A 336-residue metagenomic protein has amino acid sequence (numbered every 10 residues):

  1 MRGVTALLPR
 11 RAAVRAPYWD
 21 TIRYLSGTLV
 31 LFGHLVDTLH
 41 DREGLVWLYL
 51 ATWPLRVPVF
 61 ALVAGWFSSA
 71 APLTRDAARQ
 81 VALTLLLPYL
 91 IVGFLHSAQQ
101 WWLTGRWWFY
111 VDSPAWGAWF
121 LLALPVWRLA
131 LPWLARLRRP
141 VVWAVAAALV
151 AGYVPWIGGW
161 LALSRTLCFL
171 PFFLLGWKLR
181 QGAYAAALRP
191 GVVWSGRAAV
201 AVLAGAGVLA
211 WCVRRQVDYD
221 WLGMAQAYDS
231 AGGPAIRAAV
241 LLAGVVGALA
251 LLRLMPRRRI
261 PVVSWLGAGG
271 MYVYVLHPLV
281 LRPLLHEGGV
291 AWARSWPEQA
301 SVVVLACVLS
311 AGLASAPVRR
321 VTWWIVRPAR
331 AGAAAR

Functional and structural regions predicted by a protein language model:
R2-R336: Alpha-helical transmembrane segments and their immediate juxtamembrane cytosolic regions
